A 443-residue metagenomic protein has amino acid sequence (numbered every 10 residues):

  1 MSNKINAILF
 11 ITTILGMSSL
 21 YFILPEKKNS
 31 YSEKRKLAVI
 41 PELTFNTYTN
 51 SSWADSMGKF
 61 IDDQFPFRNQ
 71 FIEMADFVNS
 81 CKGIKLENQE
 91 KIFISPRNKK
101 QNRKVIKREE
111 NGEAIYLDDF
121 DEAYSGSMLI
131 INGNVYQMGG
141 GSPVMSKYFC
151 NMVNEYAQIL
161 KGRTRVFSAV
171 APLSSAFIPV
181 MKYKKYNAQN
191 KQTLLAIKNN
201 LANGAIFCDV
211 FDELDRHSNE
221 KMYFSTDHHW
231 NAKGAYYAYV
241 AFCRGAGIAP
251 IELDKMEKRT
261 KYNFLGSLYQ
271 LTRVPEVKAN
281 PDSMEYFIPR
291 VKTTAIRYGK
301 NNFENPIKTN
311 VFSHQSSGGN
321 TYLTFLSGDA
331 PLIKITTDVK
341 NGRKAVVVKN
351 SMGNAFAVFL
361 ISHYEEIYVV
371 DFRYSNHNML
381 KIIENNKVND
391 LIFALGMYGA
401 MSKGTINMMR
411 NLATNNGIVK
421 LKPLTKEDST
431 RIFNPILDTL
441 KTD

Functional and structural regions predicted by a protein language model:
M1-D443: Extracellular glycan-modifying ectodomains
